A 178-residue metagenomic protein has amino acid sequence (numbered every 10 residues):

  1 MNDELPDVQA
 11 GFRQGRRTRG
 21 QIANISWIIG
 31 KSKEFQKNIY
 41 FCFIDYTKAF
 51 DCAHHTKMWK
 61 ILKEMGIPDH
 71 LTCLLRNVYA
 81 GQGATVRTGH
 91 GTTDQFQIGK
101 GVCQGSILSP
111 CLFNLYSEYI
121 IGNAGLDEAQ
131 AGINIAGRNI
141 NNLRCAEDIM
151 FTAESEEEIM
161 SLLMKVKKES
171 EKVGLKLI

Functional and structural regions predicted by a protein language model:
M1-I178: Nucleotidyl polymerases of mobile genetic elements and RNA viruses
